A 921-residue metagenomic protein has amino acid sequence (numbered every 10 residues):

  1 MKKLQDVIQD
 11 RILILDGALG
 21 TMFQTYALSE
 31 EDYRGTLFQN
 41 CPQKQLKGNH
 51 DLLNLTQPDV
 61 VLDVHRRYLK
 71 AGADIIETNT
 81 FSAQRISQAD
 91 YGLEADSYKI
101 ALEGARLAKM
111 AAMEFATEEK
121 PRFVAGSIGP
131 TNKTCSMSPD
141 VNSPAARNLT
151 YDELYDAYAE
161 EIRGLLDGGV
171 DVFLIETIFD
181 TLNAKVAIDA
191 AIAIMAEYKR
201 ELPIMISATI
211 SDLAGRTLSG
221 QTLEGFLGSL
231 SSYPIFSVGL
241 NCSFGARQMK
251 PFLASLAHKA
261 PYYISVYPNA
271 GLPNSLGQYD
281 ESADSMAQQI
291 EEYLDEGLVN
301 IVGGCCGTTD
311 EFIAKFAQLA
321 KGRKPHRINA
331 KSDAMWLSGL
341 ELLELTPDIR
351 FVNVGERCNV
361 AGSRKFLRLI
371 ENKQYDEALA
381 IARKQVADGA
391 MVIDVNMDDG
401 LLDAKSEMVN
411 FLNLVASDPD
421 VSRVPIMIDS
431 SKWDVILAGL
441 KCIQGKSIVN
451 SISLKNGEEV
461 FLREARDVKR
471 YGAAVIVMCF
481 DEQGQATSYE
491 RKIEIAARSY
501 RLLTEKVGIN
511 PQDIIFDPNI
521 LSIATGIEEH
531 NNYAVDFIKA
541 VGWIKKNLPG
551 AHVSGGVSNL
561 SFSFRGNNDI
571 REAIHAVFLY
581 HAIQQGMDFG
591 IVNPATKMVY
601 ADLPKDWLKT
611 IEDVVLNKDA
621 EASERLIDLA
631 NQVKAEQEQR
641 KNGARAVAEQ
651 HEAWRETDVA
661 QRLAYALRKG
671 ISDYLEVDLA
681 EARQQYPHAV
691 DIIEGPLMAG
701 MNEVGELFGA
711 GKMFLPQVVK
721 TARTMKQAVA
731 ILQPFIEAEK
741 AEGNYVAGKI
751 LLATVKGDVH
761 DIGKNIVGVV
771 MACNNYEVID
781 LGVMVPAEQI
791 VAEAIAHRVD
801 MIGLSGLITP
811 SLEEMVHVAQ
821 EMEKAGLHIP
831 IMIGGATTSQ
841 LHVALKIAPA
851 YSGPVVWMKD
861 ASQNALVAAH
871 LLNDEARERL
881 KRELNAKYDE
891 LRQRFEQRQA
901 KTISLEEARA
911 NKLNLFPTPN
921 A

Functional and structural regions predicted by a protein language model:
M1-A921: Domain-level signal for soluble alpha/beta catalytic cores
